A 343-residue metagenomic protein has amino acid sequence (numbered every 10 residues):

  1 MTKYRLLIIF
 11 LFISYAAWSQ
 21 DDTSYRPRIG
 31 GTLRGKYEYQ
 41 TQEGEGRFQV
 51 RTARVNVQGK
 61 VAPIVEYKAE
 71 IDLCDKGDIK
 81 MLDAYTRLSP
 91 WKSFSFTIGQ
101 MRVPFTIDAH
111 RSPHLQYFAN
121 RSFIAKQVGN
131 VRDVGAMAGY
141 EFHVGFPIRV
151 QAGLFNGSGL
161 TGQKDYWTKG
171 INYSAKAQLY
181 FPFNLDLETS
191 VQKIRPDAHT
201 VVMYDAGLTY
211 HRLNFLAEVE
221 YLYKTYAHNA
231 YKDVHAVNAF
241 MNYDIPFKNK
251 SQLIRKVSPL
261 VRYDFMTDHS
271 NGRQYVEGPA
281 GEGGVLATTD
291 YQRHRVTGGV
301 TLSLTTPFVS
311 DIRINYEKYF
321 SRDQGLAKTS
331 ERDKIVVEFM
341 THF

Functional and structural regions predicted by a protein language model:
M1, S19-Q20: Initiator methionine at the very start of the polypeptide chain
T2, V128, K250-S251: A general structural signal for short secondary-structure junctions and capping/turn motifs
T2-I9: Sec-dependent signal peptide recognition, specifically the positively charged N-region followed immediately by
S14-A16: N-terminal signal peptide c-region/cleavage motif recognized by signal peptidases
D21-G159, I171, A177-D186, F240-N242 (+1 more regions): Outer membrane beta-barrel
Q42-E43, A62, S89, A109-R111 (+1 more regions): Outer-membrane beta-barrel pore domains
G77-D78, K169, T200, Q292: Short, glycine/acidic-rich beta->alpha junctions
Q163-W167: Active-site cleft segment of glycoside hydrolase catalytic domains centered on the general acid/base Glu
